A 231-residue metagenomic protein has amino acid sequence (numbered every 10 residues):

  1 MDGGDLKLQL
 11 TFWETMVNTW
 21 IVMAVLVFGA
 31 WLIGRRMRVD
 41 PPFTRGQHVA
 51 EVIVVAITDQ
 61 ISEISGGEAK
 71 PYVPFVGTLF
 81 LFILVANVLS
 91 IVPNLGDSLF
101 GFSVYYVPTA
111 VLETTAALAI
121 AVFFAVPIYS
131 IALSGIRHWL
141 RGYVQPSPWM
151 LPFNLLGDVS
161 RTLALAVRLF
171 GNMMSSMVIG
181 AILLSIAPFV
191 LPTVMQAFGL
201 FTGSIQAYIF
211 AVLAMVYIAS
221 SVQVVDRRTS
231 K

Functional and structural regions predicted by a protein language model:
M1-K231: Selective transmembrane helix interface/packing segments
